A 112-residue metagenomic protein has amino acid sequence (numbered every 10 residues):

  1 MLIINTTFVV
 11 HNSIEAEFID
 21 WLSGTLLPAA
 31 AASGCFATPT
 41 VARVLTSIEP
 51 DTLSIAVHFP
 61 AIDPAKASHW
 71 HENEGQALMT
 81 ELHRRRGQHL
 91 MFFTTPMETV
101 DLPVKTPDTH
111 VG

Functional and structural regions predicted by a protein language model:
M1-I3, T38-P39: Short, flexible segments with low predicted structural confidence
L2-V9, A56: Active-site-flanking beta-strand signature of metal-NTP-handling nucleotidyl enzymes and homologous cyclase-like
S13-E17, I62-A65: A generic structural signal for alpha-helix starts
E15-T40, M79-T80: Short amphipathic alpha-helical segments
A31-A37, T52, P60-P96, G112: An amphipathic, aromatic/His-enriched active-site/gating alpha helix that lines ligand/cofactor pockets
A42-S47: Short, solvent-exposed loop/turn elements at beta->coil junctions and helix N-caps that rim active or binding pockets
I48-A56: Charged, often glycine-rich, active-site loop that binds/positions anionic groups
E98-G112: Short, low-order "capping/linker" segments at domain edges
